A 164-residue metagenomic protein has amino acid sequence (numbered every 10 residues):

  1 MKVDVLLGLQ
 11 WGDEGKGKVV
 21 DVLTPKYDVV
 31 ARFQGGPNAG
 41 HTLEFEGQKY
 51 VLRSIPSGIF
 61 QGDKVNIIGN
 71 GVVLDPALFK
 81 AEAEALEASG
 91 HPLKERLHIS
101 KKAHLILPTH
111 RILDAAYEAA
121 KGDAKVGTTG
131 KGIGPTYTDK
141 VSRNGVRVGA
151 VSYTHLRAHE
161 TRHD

Functional and structural regions predicted by a protein language model:
M1-D4, P25-D28, N38-A39, E46-Y50 (+5 more regions): Short coil/turn connectors at secondary-structure junctions
D4-G35: N-terminal phosphate-binding or glycine-rich loops at protein starts, especially the Walker A/P-loop of NTPases
K26, V30, G58, E82-S89 (+1 more regions): Change "in soluble alpha/beta enzymes" to "in soluble alpha/beta proteins
G40, E44-A115: Glycine-rich, N-terminal phosphate-binding loop and its surrounding beta-alpha-beta segment
S89-V148: Hydrophobic alpha-helical hairpins/lids featuring a short glycine-rich hinge
T154-T161: Conserved small/polar residues in nucleotide/adenosyl-binding loops
